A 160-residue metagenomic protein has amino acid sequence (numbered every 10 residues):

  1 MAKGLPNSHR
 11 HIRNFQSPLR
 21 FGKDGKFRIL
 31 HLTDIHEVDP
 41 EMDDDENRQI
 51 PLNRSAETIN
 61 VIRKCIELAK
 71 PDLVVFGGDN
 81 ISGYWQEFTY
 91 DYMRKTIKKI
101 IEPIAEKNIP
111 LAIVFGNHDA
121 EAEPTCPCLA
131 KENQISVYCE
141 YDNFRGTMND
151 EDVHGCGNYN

Functional and structural regions predicted by a protein language model:
M1-R94: N-terminal active-site segment of His-dependent metallophosphoesterases
A2-R20, K95-N160: Extended active-site neighborhood of metal-dependent phosphoesterases/phosphodiesterases
